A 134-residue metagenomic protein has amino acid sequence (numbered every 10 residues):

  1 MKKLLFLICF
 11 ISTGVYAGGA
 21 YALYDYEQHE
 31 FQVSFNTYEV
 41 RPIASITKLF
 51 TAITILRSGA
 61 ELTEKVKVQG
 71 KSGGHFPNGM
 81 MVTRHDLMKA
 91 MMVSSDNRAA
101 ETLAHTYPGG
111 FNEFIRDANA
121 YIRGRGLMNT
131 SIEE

Functional and structural regions predicted by a protein language model:
K2-K3, K48: A general lysine-centric signal
K3-T13: Sec-dependent N-terminal signal peptides
Y16-E134: Active-site-adjacent loops and short helices of periplasmic peptidoglycan-processing enzymes
